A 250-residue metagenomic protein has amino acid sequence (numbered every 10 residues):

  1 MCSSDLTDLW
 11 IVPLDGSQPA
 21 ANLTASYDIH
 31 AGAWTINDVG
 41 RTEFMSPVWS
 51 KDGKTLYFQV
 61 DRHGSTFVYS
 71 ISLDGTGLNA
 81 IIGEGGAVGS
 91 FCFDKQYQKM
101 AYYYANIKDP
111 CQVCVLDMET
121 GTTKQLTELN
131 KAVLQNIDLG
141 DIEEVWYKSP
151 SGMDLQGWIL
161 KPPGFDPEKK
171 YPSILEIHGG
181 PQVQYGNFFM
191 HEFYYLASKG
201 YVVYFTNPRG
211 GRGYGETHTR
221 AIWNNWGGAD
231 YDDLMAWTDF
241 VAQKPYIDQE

Functional and structural regions predicted by a protein language model:
M1, T55-Q59, M100-Y103: Residue position within the beta-strands of beta-propeller blades
S4, G89-E250: Serine-hydrolase catalytic core recognition
S4-D5, W10-S50, V60-D61, S70-G89 (+2 more regions): Multi-bladed beta-propeller domains
T7, D61, T66, A105 (+1 more regions): Short loop/turn segments immediately following the C-termini of beta-strands
G32-T35, S65, D109, V183: Short glycine-rich, flexible loops that bind phosphorylated cofactors or substrates
T42, L56, S65, G89-F91 (+1 more regions): Short non-domain terminal segments
L56, T66, L78, Q98-M100 (+1 more regions): Hydrophobic residues embedded in beta-strands of well-ordered beta-sheets
